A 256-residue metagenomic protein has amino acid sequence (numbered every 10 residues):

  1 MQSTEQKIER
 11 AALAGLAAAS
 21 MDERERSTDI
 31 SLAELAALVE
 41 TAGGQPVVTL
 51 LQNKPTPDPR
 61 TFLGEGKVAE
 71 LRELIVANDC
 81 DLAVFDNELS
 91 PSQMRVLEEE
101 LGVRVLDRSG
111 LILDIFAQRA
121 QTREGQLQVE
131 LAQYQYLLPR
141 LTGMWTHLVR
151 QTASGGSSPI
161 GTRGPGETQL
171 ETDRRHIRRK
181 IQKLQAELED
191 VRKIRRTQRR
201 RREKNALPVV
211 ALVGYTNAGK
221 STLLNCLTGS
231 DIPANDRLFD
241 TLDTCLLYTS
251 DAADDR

Functional and structural regions predicted by a protein language model:
M1-D114: N-terminal accessory targeting/assembly segments
L35, A83, Y134, I177 (+1 more regions): Residue-level signature of catalytic and energy-coupling elements of molecular machines, predominantly ATP/GTP-dependent
L111-V129: Short alpha-helix plus adjacent loop in nuclease-associated cores
Q135-P208: P-loop NTPase nucleotide-binding/switch module
N205, L212, N217, D243-L247: Flexible loop/N-cap segments at domain edges
V210-L227: Glycine-rich phosphate-binding P-loop
T228-L247: Switch I (effector-binding) loop of TRAFAC-class P-loop GTPase G-domains
Y248-D255: Conserved small/polar residues in nucleotide/adenosyl-binding loops
